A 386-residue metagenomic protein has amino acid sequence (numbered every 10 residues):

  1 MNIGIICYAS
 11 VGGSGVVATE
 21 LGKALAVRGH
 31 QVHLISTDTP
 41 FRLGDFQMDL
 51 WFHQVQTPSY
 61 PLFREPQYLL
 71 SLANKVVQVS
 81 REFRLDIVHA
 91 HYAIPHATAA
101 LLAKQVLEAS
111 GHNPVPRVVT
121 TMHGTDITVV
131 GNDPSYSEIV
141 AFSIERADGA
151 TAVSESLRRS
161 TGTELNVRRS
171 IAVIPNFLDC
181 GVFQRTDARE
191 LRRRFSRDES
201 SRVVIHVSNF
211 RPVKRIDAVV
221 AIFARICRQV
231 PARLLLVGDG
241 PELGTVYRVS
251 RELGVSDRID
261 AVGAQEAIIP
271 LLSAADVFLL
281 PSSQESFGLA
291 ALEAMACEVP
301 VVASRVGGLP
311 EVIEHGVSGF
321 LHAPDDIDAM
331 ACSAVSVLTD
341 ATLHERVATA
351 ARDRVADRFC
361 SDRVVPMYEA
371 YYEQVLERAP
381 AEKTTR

Functional and structural regions predicted by a protein language model:
C7-V11, K23-Y68: N-terminal strand-loop element at the rim of the active site of nucleotide-sugar-dependent glycosyltransferases
T151, R197-K214, V220-F223: Conserved donor-binding/catalytic core segment of Leloir-type glycosyltransferases
S156, F177: Carbohydrate-associated surface elements
Q184-R197: A short helix/loop element that forms part of the nucleotide-sugar donor recognition site in Leloir-type
Y247-G263: Nucleotide-activated donor-binding/catalytic signature segment of Leloir-type glycosyltransferases, i.e., the conserved
A264, S283: Aromatic "clamp/platform" in nucleotide-sugar-dependent glycosyltransferases that forms part of the donor/acceptor
P300-A303, I313: Short hydrophobic beta-strand element within catalytic cores of glycosyltransferases and related nucleotide-activated
H315-G316, F320-I327, S336-A341: Conserved acidic donor-binding segment of nucleotide-sugar-dependent glycosyltransferases
